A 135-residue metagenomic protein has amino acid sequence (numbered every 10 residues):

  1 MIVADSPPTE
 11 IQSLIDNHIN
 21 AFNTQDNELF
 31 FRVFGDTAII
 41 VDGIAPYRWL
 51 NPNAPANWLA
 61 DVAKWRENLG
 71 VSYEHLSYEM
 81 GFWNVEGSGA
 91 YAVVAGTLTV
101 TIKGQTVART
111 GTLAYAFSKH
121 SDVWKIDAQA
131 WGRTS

Functional and structural regions predicted by a protein language model:
M1-D36, V41, R48: Short, low-complexity N-terminal intrinsically disordered segments enriched in polar/charged residues
H18, I40-G43, G89-L98: Short, well-ordered beta-strand segments in beta-rich or mixed alpha/beta enzyme and ligand-binding folds
N27-F82: A solvent-exposed, acidic/Ser-Thr-rich amphipathic alpha-helical stretch
F34, E86-S88, H120: Structural motif
E74, A90-A92, R109: Residue-level preference for beta-strand/loop junctions
S77-W83, G96-L98, T112-S118: Hydrophobic/aromatic beta-strand elements that line small-molecule binding cavities or substrate pockets in beta-rich
T99-A108: Short, cysteine-centered beta-strand-loop-beta hairpins and adjacent loop/turn segments enriched in charged/polar
A108-S135: Short beta-strand edge/turn micro-motifs at domain boundaries
